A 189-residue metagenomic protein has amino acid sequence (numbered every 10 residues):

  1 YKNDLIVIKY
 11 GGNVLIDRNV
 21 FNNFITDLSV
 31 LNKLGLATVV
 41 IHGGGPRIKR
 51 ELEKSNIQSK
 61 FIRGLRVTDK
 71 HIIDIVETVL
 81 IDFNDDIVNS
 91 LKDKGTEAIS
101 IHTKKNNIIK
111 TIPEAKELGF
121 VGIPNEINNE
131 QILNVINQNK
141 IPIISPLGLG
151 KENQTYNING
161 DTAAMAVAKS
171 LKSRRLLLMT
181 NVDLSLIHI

Functional and structural regions predicted by a protein language model:
Y1-I187: Nucleotide/pyrophosphate-binding catalytic subdomain
